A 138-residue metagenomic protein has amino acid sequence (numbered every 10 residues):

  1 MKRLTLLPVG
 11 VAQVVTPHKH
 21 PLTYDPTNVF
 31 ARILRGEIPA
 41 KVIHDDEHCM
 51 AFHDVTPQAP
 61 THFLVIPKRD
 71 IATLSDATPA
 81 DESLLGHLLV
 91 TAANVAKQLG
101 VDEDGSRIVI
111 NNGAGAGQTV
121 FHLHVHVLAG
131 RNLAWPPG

Functional and structural regions predicted by a protein language model:
M1-G138: HIT superfamily nucleotide-processing domains
